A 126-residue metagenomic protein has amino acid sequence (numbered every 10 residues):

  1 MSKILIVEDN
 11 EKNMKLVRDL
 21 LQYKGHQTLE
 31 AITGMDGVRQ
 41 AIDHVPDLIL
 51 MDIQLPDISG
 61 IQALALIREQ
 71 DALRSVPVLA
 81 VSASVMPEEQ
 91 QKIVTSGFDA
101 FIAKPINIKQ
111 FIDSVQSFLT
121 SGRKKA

Functional and structural regions predicted by a protein language model:
E8: Conserved acidic carboxylate
E11-L29, S96: Two-component/phosphorelay signaling modules centered on CheY-like receiver
K12, T33-D36, S59-Q62: Acidic catalytic/metal-coordinating carboxylates
K15-R18, Q62, V85-F101, D113: Alpha4 helix (beta4-alpha4-beta5 surface) of REC/receiver domains from two-component response regulators
G25-I32, Q40, I102: Short hydrophobic/Thr-rich beta-strand motif most characteristic of the beta2 strand and flanking loop of CheY-like
D52, S82: Active-site residues of response regulator receiver
P56, A65, R74, M86: The feature encodes the CheY-like receiver
I106-Q116: C-terminal output helix
